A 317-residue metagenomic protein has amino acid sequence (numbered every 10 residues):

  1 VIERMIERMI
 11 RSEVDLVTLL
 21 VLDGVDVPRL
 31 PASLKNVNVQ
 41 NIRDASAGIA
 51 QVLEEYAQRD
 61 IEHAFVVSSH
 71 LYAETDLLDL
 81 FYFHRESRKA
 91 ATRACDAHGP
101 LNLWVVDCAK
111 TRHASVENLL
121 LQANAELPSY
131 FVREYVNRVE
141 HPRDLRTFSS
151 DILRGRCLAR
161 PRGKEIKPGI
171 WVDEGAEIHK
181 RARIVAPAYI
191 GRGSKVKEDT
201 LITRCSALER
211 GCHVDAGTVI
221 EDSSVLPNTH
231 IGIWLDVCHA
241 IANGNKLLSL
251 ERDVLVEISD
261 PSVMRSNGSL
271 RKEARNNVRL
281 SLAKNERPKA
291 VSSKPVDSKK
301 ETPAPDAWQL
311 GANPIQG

Functional and structural regions predicted by a protein language model:
V1-Y72, S259, N267, R271-A290 (+1 more regions): Conserved N-terminal catalytic core of the sugar/cofactor nucleotidyltransferase
I2, L77, L145: Aromatic/hydrophobic pocket-lining residues that form the small-molecule binding cavity in soluble enzyme cores
V17-L22, R93-C95, I241: Short internal beta-strands
L71-E74, T111: A short, conserved beta-strand element in the Rossmann-like catalytic core that flanks the donor/metal-binding loop
T75-A97: Conserved donor-nucleotide/metal-binding helix-loop-beta segment in metal-dependent transferases, i.e., the alpha-helix
P100-V116, H141: Conserved nucleotide-sugar donor-binding and metal-coordinating catalytic region shared by glycosyltransferases
V116-C205: Extended, small-residue-rich solenoid/repeat segments and analogous flexible loops that form exposed scaffolds
K164-P288: Structural signal for interior beta-strand "rungs" in well-ordered beta-sheet cores of soluble enzyme domains
